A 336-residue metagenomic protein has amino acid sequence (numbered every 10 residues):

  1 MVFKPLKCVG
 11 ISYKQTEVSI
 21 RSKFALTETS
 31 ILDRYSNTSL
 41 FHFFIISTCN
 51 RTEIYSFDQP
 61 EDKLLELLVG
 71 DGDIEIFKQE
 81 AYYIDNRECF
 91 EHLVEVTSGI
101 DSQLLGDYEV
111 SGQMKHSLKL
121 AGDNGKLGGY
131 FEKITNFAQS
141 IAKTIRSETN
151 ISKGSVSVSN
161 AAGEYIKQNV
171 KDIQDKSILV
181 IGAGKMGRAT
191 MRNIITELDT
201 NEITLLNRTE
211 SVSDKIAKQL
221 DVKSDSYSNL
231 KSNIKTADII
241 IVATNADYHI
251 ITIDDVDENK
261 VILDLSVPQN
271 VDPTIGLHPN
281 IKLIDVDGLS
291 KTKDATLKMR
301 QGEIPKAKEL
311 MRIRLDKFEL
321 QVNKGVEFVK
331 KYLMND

Functional and structural regions predicted by a protein language model:
M1-S102: A glycine-rich (often HGG/GG-containing) alpha/beta subdomain
V2-C8, S19-L40, T48, D123-L127 (+6 more regions): NAD(P)-dependent dehydrogenase/reductase Rossmann-like domain
S39, D199, Q219-L220, E258 (+1 more regions): Short, structured coil segments at secondary-structure junctions
I76-N169, I173: Glycine/serine-rich phosphate-binding loop and adjoining beta1-alpha1 elements at the start of nucleotide-handling
A138, G154-S159, G163-I195, T200 (+2 more regions): Glycine-rich adenosine-cofactor-binding loop
R188, S232-A237, T244-L263: Rossmann-fold NAD(P) dinucleotide-binding segment
D221-T236: Short acidic low-complexity segments
D257-V261, L265-D336: Adenosine-phosphate binding glycine-rich loop
